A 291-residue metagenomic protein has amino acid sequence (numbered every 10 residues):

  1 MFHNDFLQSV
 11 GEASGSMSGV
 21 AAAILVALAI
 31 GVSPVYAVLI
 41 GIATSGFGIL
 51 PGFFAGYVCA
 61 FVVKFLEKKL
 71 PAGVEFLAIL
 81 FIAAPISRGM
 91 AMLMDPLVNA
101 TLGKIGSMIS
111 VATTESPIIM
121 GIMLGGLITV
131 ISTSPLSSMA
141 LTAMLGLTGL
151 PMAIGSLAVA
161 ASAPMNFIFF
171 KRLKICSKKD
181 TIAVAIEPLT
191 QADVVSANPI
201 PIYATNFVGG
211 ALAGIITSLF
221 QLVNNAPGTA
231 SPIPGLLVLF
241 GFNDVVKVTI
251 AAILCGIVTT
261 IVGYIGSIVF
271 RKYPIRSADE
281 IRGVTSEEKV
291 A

Functional and structural regions predicted by a protein language model:
M1-E287: Pore-lining transmembrane helices
